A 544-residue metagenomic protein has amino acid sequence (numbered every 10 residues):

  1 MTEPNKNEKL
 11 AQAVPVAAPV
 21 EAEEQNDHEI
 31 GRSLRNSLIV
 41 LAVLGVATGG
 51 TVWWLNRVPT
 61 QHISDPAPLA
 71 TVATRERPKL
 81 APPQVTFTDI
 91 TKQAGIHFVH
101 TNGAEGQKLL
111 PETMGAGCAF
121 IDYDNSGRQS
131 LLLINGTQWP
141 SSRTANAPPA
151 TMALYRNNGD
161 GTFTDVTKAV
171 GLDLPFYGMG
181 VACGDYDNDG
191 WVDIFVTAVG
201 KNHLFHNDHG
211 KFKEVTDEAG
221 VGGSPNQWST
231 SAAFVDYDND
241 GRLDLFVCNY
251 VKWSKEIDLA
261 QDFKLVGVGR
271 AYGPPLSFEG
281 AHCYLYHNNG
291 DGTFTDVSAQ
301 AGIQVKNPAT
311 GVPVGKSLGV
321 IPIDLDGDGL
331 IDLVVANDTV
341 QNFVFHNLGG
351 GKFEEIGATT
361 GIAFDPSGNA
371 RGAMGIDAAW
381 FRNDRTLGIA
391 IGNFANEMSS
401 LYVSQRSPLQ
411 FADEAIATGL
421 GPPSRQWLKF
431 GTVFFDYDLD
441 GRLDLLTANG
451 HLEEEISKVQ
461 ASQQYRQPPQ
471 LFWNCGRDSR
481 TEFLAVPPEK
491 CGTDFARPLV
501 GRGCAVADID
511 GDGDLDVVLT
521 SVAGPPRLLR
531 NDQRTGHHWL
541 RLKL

Functional and structural regions predicted by a protein language model:
M1-L544: Acidic, glycine/proline-rich Ca2+-coordinating loop motifs
